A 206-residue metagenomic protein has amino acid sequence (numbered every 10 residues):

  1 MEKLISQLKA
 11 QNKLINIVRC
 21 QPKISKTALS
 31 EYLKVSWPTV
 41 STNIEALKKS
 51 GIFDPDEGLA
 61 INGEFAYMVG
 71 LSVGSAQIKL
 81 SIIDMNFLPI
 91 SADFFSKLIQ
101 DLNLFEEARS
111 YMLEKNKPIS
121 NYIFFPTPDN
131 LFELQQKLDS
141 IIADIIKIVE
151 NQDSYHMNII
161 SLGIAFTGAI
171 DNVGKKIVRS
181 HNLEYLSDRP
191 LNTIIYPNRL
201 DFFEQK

Functional and structural regions predicted by a protein language model:
M1-K26, E31: Extreme N-terminal segment that seeds HTH/winged-HTH DNA-binding domains in transcriptional regulators
L29, V40, I44-S50: Basic amphipathic alpha-helical segments that dock to polyanions
G51-P55: A short, conserved structural fragment
G58-F94, L98-I99, E106, E114: Gly/Thr-rich phosphate-binding beta-strand-loop-beta motif of the actin/hexokinase/Hsp70
D101-K206: Glycine-rich phosphate-binding loop and adjoining helix at the ATP-binding site of ATP-dependent phosphoryl-transfer
